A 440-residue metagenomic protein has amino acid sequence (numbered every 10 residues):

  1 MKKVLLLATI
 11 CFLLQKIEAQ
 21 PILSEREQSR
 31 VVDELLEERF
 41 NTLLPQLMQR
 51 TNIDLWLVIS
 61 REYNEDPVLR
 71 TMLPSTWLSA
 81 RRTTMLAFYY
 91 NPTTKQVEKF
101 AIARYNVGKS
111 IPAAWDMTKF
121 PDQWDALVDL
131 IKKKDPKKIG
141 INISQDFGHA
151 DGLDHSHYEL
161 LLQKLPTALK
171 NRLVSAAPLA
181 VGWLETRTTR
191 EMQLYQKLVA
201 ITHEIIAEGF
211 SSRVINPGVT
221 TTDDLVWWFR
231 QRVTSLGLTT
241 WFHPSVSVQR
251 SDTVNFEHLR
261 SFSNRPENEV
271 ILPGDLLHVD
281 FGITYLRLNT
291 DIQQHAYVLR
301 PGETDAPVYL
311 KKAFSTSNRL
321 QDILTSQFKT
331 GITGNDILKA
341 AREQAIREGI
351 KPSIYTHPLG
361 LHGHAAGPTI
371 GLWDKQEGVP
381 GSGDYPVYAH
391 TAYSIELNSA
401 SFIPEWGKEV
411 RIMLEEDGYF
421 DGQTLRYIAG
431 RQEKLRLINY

Functional and structural regions predicted by a protein language model:
V4-L13: Sec-dependent N-terminal signal peptides
Q15-A19: Sec/Tat signal peptide C-region and signal peptidase I cleavage site
Q20-Y440: Active-site neighborhoods and metal-handling regions in enzymes and metal-associated proteins
